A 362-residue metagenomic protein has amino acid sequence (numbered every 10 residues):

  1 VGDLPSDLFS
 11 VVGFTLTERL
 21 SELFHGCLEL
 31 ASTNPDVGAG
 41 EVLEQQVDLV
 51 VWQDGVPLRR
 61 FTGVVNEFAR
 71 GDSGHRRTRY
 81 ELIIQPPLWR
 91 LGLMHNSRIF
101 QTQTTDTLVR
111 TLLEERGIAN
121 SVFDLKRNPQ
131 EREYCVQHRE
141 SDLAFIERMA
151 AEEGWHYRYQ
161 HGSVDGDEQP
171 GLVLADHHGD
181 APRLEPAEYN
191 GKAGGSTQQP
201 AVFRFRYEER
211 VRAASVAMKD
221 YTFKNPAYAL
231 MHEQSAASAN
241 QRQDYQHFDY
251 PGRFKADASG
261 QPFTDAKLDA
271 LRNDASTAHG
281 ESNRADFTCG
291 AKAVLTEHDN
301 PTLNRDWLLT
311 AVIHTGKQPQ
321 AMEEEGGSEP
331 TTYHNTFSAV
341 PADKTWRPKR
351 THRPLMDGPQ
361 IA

Functional and structural regions predicted by a protein language model:
V1-A362: Amphipathic alpha-helical and helix-coil boundary elements used as assembly and membrane-proximal scaffolds
